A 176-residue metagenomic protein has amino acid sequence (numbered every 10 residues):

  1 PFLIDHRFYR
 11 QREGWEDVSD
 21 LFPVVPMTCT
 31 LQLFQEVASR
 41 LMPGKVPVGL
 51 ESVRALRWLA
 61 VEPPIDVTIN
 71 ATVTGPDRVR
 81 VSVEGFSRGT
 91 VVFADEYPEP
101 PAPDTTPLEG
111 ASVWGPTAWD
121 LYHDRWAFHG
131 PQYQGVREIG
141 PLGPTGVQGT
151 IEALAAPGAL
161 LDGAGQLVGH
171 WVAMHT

Functional and structural regions predicted by a protein language model:
P1-T176: Acyl-thioester-processing domains in fatty-acid/polyketide/NRPS systems
